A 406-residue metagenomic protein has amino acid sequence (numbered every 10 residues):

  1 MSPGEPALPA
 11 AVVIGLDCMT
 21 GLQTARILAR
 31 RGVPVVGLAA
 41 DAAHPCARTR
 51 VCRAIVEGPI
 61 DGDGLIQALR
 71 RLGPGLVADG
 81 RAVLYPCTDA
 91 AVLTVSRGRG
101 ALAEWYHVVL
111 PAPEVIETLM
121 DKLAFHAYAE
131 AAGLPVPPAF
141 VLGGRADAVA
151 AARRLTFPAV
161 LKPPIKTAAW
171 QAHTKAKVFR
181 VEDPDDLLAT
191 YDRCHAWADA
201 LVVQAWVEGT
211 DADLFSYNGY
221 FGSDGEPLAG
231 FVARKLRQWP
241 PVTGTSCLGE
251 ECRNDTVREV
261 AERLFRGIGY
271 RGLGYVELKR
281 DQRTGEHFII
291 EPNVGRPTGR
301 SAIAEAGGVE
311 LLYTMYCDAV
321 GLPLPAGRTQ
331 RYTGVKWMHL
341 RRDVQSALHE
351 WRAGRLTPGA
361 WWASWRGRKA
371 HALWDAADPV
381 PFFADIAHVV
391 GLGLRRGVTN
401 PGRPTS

Functional and structural regions predicted by a protein language model:
M1-P111, A146-V149, R368-D375, P379-S406: ATP-binding N-terminal substructure of ATP-dependent carboxylate-amine bond-forming enzymes
T118-V202, S223-E226, D255, E259: Active-site nucleotide/adenylate-binding loops and adjacent lid/helix of ATP-dependent enzymes
E182-P240, C252-E262, K279-R283, H287-F288: Phosphate-binding site of ATP-dependent enzymes
V202, R271-V276, P325-R331: Flexible, glycine/charged-enriched surface loops at secondary-structure junctions
L236-L248, N293-V309: Glycine-rich phosphate/pyrophosphate-binding beta-alpha loops
R266-S301: Conserved metal-phosphate-binding beta-hairpin within the catalytic cores of diverse ATP-dependent phosphoryl-transfer
Y316-S406: Peripheral (often C-terminal) accessory segments that flank ATP-dependent C-N-forming ligase machineries
